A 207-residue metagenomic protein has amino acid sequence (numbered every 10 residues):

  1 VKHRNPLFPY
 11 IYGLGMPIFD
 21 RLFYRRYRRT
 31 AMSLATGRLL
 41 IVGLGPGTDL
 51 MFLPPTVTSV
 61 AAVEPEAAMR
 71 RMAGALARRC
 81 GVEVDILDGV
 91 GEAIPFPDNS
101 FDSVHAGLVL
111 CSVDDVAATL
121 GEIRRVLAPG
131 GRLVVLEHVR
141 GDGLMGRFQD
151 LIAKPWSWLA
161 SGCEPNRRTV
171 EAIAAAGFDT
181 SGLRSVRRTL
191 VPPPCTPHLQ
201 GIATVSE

Functional and structural regions predicted by a protein language model:
I18-R38, T48, F52: Conserved alpha-helix/loop element of class I SAM-dependent methyltransferases that forms part of the SAM/SAH-binding
L40-A93: Class I SAM-dependent methyltransferase SAM/SAH-binding core
E92-V104: A short acidic, Gly/Pro-enriched loop at the edge of an enzyme's catalytic core that lines a small-molecule cofactor
S103-D115: A short SAM/SAH-binding and catalytic strip from SAM-dependent methyltransferases
A117-P129: A short glycine-rich, Lys/Arg-flanked "PGG" loop and its adjoining helix->strand segment in the class I
G130-H138: Conserved beta-strand signature within the Rossmann-like core of class I S-adenosyl-L-methionine
G162-G177: Short alpha-helix
S185-E207: Core SAM-dependent methyltransferase catalytic element
